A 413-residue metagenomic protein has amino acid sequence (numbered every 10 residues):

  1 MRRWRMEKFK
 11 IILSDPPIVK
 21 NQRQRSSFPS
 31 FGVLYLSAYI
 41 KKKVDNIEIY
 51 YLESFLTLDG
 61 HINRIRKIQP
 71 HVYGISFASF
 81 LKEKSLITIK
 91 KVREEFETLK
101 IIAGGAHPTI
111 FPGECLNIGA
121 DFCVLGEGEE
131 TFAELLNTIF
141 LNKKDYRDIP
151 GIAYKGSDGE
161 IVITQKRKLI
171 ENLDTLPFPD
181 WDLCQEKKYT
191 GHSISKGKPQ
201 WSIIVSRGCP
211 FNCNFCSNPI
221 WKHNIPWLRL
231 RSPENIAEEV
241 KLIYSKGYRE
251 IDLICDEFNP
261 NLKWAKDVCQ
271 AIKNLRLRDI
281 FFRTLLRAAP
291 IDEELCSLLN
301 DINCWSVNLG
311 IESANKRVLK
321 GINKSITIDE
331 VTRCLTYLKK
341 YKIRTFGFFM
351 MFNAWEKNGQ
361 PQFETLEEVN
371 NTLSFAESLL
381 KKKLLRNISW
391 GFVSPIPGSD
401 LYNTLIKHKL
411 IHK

Functional and structural regions predicted by a protein language model:
R2, M6-I12, P17-K20, I149 (+1 more regions): N-terminal [4Fe-4S]-dependent radical SAM core
F9-K10, Y39-L169, G398: Glycine-rich beta-alpha loop elements in corrinoid/cobalamin-binding modules across cobalamin-dependent enzymes
K20-R23, P112, S157, K263 (+4 more regions): Flexible glycine/acidic-rich beta-alpha junction loops that bind and position SAM and/or redox cofactors in anaerobic
K20-V33: Glycine- and acidic-residue-enriched helix-capping/strand-helix junction motifs
F28, D174, P179-T345, N353-W355 (+1 more regions): Radical SAM [4Fe-4S] cluster-binding motif and immediate context
L36, H61-R64, K84, T88-V92 (+5 more regions): A general structural detector for well-ordered alpha-helical segments in enzyme core domains, enriched
P112-N117, E294-L295, E356-S378: Catalytic cores of alpha/beta
